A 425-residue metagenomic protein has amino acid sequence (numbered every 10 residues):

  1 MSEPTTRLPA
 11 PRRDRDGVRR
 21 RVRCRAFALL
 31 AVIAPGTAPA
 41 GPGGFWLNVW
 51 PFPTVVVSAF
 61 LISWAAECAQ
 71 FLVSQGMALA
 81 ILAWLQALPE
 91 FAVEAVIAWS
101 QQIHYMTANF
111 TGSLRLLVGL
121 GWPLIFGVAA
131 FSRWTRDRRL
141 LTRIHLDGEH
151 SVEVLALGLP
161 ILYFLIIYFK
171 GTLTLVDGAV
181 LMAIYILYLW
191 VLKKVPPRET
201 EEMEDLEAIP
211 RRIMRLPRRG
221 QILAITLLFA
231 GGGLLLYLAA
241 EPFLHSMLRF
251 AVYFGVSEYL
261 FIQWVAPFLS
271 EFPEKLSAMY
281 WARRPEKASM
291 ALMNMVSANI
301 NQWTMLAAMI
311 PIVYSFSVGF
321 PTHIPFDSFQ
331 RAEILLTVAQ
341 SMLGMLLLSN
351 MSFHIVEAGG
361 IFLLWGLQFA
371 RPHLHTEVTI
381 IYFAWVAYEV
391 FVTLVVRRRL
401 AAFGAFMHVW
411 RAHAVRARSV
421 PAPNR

Functional and structural regions predicted by a protein language model:
S2-R425: Hydrophobic alpha-helical segments, chiefly the membrane-spanning helices and signal/signal-anchor peptides
